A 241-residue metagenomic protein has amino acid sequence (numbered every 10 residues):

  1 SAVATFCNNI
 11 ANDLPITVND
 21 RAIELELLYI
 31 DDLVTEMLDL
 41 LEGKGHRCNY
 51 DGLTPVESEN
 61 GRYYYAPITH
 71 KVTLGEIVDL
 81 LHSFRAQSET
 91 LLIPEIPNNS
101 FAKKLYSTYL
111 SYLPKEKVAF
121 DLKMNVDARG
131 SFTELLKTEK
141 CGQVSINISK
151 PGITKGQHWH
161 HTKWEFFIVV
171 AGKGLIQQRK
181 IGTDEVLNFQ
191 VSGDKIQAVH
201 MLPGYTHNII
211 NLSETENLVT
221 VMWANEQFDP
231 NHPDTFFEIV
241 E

Functional and structural regions predicted by a protein language model:
S1-E26, I30-K44: NAD(P)-dependent short-chain dehydrogenase/reductase
P15, K173-L175, K195, Y205: Structural motif
D32-V34, D39-K123: Mid/C-terminal beta-alpha module of Rossmann-like enzyme folds, strongest in SDR-family dehydrogenases/epimerases
V118-Q157: A short glycine-rich, His/Asp/Glu-containing loop-to-beta-strand
E134-L135, K155-H161, I168, F189-V191 (+1 more regions): Short histidine-centered beta-strand/loop micro-motifs that create catalytic or ligand/metal-coordination sites
T162-I181: Glycine- and acidic-residue-biased ligand/ion/polar-headgroup-sensing regions
K180-H207: Short acidic-glycine-tyrosine-enriched beta hairpin
T183-E185, I210-E241: Double-stranded beta-helix
